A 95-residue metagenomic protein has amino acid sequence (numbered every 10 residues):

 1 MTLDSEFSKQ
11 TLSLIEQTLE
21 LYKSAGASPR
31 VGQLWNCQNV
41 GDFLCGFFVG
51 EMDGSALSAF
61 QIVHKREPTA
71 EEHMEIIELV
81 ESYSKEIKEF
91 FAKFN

Functional and structural regions predicted by a protein language model:
M1-G32: Short terminal alpha-helical segments
L3, F7-T11, P68, E72-E75 (+1 more regions): Non-membrane alpha-helical secondary structure
L14, T18, E51-S55, A59 (+1 more regions): Amphipathic alpha-helical segments in well-ordered regions
A27, L57-H64, E89-A92: Charged/polar positions within long, soluble alpha-helices
Q33-Q38: Acidic, serine/threonine- and proline-rich low-complexity regulatory regions
N39-E75: Amphipathic protein-protein interaction modules
A70-N95: Amphipathic alpha-helical binding modules
